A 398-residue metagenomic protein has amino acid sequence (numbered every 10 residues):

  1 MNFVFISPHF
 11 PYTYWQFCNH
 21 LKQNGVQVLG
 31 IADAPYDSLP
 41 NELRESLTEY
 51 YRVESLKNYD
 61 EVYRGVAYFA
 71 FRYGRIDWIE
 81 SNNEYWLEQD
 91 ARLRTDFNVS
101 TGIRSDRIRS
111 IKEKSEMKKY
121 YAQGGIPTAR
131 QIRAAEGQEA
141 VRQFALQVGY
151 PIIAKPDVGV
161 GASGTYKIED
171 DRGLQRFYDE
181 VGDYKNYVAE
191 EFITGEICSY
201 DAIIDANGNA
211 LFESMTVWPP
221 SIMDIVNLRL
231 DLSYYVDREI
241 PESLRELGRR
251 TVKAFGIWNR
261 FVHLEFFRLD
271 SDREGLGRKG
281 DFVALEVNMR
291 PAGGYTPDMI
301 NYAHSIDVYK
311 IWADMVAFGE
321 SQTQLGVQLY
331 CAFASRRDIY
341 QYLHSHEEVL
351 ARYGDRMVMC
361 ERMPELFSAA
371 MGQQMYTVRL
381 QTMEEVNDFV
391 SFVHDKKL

Functional and structural regions predicted by a protein language model:
M1-D106, M383-K397: ATP-binding N-terminal substructure of ATP-dependent carboxylate-amine bond-forming enzymes
W15-K22, K118, R142, Y178: Short amphipathic alpha-helical segments and helix-helix/interface helices
Y50-K57, I132-E136, Y166-E169: Short acidic-hydrophobic, aromatic-tinged amphipathic segments that line or gate anion-handling sites
F69-I76, L146-V148, G182-Y184: Glycine-rich phosphate-binding loop signature in dinucleotide/nucleotide-binding domains
R94-G164: A conserved helix-loop-beta module that forms one wall/lid of the active-site cleft in ATP-utilizing catalytic domains
P127-Q131, P151-A154, S163-S199, S221-L232 (+2 more regions): Conserved ATP-binding module of the ATP-grasp superfamily
R172, E191-I257, F261, R268 (+5 more regions): ATP-dependent carboxylate/phosphate-activation module, predominantly the ATP-grasp catalytic core and closely related
I311-L398: Peripheral (often C-terminal) accessory segments that flank ATP-dependent C-N-forming ligase machineries
